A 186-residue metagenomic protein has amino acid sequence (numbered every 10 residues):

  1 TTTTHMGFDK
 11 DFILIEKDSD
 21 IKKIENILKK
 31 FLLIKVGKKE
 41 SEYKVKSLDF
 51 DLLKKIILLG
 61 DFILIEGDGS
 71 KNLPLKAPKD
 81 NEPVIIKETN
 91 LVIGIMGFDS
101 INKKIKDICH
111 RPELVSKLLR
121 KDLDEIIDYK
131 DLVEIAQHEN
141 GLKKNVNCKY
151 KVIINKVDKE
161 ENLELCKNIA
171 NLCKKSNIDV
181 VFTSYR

Functional and structural regions predicted by a protein language model:
T1-H5, F12-I13, L59-I63, G67-K71: Conserved, well-structured core segments that form the ligand-binding/active-site neighborhood of functional domains
T1-T2, I34-K38, I63-G67, G94 (+1 more regions): General beta-strand structural signal in soluble alpha/beta enzymes
T1-Y43: N-terminal phosphate/diphosphate-binding loop that engages ATP/GTP or pyrophosphate donors across diverse enzyme folds
T2-H5, I178-R186: Beta-strand->loop->alpha-helix junctions that form or flank phosphate-binding loops in nucleotide-handling enzymes
I27-L32, G60, C148, S176-I178: A short helix-to-beta-strand connector/capping loop
G37-E40, N155-D158, Y185: Structural motif
Y43-L58, D68-S176: Conserved catalytic-core segment of NTP-binding enzymes
